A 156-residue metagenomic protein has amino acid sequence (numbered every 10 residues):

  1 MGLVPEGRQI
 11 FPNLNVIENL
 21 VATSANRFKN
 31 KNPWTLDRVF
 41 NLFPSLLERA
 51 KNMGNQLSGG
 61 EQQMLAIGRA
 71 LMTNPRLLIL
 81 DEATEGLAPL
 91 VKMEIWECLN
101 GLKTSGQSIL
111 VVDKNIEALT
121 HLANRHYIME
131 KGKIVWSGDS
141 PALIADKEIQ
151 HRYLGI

Functional and structural regions predicted by a protein language model:
V16-W34, L42-L47, K51, L154-I156: ABC-type ATPase nucleotide-binding domains, specifically the catalytic core motifs of the NBD
M53-L57, E61: Conserved ABC ATPase signature
A70-L71: ABC ATPase C-loop
N74: Conserved catalytic motifs of ABC-family nucleotide-binding domains
L78-D81: Catalytic Walker B motif of ABC-type/P-loop ATPase nucleotide-binding domains
M93-S105: Helical segment within the ABC ATPase nucleotide-binding domain
L119-H121: A short, surface-exposed alpha-helical micro-motif characterized by mixed small hydrophobic and charged/polar residues
